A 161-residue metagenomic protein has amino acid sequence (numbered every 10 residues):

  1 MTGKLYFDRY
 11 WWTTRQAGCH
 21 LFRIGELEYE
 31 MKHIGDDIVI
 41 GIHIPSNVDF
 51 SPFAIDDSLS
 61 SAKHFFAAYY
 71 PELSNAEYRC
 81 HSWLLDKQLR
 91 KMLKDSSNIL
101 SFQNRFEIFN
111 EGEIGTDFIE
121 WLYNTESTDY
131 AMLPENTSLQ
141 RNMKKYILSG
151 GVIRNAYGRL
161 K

Functional and structural regions predicted by a protein language model:
M1-F50, A68-E77, L93-K161: Non-catalytic substrate-recognition and accessory regions of acyl/acetyltransferase enzymes
S46-A54, L84-Q88: Short acidic, S/G/P-rich loop/turn micro-motifs used as interaction or catalytic elements
S51-A68: Well-ordered, non-membrane alpha-helical segments in soluble/globular domains
